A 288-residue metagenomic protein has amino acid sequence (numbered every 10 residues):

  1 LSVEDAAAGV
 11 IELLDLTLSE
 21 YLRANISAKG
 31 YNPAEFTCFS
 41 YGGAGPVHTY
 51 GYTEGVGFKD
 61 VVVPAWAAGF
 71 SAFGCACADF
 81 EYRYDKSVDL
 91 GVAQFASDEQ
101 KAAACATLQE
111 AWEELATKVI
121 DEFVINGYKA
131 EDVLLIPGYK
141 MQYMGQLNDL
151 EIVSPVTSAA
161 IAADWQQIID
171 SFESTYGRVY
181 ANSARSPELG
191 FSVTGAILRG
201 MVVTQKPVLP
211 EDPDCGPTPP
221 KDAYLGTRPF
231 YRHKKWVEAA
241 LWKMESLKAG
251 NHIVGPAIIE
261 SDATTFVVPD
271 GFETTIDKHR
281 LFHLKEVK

Functional and structural regions predicted by a protein language model:
L1-P33, S40-K288: C-terminal, non-catalytic interaction/recognition modules in large multi-subunit enzymes and RNPs
